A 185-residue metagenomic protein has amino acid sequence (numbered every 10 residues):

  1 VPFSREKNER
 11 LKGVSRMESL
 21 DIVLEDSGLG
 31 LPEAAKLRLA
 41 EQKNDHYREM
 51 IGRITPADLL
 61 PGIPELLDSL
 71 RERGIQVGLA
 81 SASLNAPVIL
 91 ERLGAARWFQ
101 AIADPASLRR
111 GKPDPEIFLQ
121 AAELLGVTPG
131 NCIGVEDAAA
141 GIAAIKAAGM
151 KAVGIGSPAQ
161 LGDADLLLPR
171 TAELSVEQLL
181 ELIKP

Functional and structural regions predicted by a protein language model:
V1-R10, S27: Conserved phosphoryl-transfer catalytic core
R5-E9, E33-E41, M150: Short, well-structured alpha-helical segments
S15-L31, I89, A122: Helix-loop "lid/cap" segments that line or gate small-molecule binding pockets
R16, L20, A40-Y47, I51 (+1 more regions): Hydrophobic alpha-helical core bundles mediating ligand binding, dimerization, or RNAP-core interactions
R16, L59, D114: Conserved donor sugar-nucleotide recognition element shared by glycan-biosynthetic enzymes
E25-P61: Metal-dependent phosphoesterase signature
A34, P64-S69, I75, L84-P185: Asp-based, Mg2+/Mn2+-dependent phosphohydrolase catalytic module
E49-L79: Short, acidic loop-to-helix structural element flanking the phosphoryl-transfer center in phosphate-processing enzymes
